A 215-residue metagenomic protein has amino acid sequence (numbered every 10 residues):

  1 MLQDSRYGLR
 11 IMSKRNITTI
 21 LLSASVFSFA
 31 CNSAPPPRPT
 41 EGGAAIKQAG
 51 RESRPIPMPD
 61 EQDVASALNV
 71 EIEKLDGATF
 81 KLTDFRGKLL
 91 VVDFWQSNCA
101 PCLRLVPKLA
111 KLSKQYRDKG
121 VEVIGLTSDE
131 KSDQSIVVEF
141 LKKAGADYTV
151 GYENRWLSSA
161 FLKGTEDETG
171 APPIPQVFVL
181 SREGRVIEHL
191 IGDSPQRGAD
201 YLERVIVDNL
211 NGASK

Functional and structural regions predicted by a protein language model:
D4-I20: Bacterial N-terminal signal peptides that target proteins for export
T19-S28: Bacterial N-terminal signal peptides
C31-N69, F85-R86, E139: N-proximal helix/coil linker or "cap" segments that precede and/or mark the start of modular domains
E71-L75, V179: Hydrophobic beta-strand positions
F80-L103: Short active-site neighborhood of thiol/selenol oxidoreductases, capturing the structured segment around
V91-V92, V123, V177: Hydrophobic beta-strand anchors of alpha/beta hydrolase catalytic cores
L103-A146, R155-T165: Structural microenvironment flanking redox-active thiols in thiol-disulfide oxidoreductases
K143-A146, E153-V205: Thiol/disulfide oxidoreductase modules built on the thioredoxin-like
